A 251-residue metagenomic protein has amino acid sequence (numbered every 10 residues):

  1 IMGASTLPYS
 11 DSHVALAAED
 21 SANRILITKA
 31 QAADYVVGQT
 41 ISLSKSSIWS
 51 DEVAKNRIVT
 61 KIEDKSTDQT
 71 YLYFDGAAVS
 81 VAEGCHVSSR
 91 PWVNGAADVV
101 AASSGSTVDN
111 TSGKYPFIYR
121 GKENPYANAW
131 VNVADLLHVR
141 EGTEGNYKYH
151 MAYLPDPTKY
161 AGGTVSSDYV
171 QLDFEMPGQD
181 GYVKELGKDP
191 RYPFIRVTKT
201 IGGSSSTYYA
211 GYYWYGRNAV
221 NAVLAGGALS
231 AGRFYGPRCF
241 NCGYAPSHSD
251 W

Functional and structural regions predicted by a protein language model:
I1-D11, T111-P116: Catalytic cores of extracellular degradative/oxidative enzymes
T6-V81: Autoprocessing Asn-cyclization modules and mimics
L7-A22, A97-V108, A231-F234: Short, basic/aromatic beta-hairpin or loop at an interaction surface
D34-V36, K114, K122-P125, G216-N218 (+1 more regions): Extracellular/periplasmic catalytic domains that process cell-envelope and extracellular macromolecules
I41, V87, A129-W130: Generic structural signal for buried aliphatic residues
L72, A129-L137, A161-W251: C-terminal, surface-exposed recognition/capping segments
R90-Y126, Q179: Short, well-ordered junction/capping motifs at the entry into regular secondary structure
V139-P155: A short, polar/charged loop-to-alpha-helix boundary motif
